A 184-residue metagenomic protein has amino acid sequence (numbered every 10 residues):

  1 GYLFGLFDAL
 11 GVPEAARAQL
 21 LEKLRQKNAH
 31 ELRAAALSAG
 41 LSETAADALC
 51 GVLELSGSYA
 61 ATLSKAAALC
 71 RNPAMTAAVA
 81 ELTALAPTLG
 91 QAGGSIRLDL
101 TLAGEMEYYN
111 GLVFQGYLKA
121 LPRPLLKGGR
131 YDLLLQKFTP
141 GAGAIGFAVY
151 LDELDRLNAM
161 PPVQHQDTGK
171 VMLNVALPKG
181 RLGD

Functional and structural regions predicted by a protein language model:
Y2-L6, L10-E14, E31-D167, D184: Positively charged, Gly/Ser-enriched RNA/tRNA-binding surfaces
N28: Conserved active-site motif detector
K170-K179: Short, well-ordered beta-strand elements
